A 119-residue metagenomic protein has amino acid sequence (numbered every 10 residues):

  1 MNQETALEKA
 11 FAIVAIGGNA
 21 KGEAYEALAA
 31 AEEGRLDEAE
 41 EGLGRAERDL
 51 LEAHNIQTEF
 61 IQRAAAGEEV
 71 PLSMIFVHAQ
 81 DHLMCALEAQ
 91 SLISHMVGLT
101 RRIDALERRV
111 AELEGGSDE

Functional and structural regions predicted by a protein language model:
M1-Q3, I103: Short, charge-rich, low-complexity alpha-helical interaction segments
Q3-F11, A15, G22-E26, A65 (+4 more regions): N-terminal intrinsically disordered, cationic/polar leader segments that include organellar targeting peptides
E47-A89: Mid-chain, well-packed structural core segment of small domains
E88-E119: Long, leucine- and charge-enriched amphipathic alpha-helices that form heptad-repeat coiled-coil/leucine-zipper-like
